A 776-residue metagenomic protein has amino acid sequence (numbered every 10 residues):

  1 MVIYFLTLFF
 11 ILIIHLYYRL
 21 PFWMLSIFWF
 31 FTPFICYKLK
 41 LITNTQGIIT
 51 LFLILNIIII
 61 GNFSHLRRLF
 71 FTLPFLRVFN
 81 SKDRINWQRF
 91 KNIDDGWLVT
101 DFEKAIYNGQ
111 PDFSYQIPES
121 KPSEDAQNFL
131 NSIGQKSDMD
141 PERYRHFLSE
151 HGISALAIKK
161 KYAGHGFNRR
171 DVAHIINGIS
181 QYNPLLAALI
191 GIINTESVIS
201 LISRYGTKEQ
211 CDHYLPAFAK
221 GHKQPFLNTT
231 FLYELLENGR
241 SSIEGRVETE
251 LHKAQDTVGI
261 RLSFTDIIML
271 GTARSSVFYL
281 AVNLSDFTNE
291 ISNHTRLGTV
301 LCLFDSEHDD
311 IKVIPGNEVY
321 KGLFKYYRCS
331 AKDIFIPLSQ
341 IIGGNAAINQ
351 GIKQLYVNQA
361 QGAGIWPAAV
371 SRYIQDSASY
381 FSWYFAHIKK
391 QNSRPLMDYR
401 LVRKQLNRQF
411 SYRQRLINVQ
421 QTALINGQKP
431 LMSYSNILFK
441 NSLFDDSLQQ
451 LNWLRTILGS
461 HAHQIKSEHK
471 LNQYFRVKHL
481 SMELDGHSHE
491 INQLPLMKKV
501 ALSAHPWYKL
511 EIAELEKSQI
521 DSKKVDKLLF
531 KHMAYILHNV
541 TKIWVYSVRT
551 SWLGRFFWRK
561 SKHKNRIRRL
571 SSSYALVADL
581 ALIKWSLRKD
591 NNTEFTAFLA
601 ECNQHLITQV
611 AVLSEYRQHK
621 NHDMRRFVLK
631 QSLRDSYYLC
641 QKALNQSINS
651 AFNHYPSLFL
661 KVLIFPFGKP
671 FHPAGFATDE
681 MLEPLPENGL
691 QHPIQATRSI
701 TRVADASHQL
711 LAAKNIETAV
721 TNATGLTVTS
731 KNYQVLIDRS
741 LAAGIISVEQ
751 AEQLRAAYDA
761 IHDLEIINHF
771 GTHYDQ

Functional and structural regions predicted by a protein language model:
Y4-H15, S26-K38, T45-I193, S200 (+2 more regions): Amphipathic, small/basic residue-rich leader segments at the start of a protein or domain
I117-G152, S203-L251, R261, L401-G459: Gly/Pro-rich turn-and-neighbor structural signature
Q255-K312: A short core secondary-structure module
D309-P337: Flexible, small-/acidic-enriched active-site or ligand-binding loops
R328-A363, A378-M397, T541-W558, Y574-D590: A glycine-rich, basic-preceded beta-loop-alpha segment at the flavin cofactor/substrate interface of flavin-utilizing
R413-F444, L454-H463, T608-S657: C-terminal helix-coil-helix/basic helical segment that borders enzyme active sites and/or dimer interfaces and provides
H461-F556, P656-A756: Glycine-rich phosphate/cofactor-binding loops in nucleotide/flavin-utilizing enzymes
H563, I567-L570, T593-Q609: C-terminal substrate/ligand-recognition segments
